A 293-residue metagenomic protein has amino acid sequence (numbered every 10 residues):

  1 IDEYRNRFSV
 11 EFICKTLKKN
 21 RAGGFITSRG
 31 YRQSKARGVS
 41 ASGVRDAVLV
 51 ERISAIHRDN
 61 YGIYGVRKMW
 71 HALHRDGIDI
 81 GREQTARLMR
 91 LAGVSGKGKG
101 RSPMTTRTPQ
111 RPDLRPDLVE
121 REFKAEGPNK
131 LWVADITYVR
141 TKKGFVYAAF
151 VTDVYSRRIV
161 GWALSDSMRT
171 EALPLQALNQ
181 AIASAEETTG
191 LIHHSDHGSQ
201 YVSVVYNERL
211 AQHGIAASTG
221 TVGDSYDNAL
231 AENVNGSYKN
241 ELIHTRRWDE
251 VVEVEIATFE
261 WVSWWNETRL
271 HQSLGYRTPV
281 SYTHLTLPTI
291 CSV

Functional and structural regions predicted by a protein language model:
I1-E11, A41-Q84: A short, amphipathic alpha-helix used for macromolecular contacts
E11-A55: Short, basic alpha-helical/linker "hinge" immediately adjacent to a nucleic-acid-recognition surface
C14, Y31, I53, M69 (+12 more regions): Mobile genetic element proteins and their domesticated derivatives, centered on retroelements and DNA transposons
R37-G38, A211-S218, L230-V252, V262-S273: Active-site proximal helix-loop segment of RNase H-like, two-metal nucleases, encompassing DDE(D)
V44, T105-T108, S195-H197, S203-Y206 (+3 more regions): RNase H-like two-metal-ion nuclease catalytic core shared by retroviral integrases and related mobile-element nucleases
D59, D79-F150, E171-A177, S184-G190: Mobile-element integrase/transposase regions, centering on the N-terminal DNA-binding/Zn-coordinating module
D153-V154, L164-T170: A short acidic/small-residue loop/turn micro-motif
T283-T289: Conserved small/polar residues in nucleotide/adenosyl-binding loops
